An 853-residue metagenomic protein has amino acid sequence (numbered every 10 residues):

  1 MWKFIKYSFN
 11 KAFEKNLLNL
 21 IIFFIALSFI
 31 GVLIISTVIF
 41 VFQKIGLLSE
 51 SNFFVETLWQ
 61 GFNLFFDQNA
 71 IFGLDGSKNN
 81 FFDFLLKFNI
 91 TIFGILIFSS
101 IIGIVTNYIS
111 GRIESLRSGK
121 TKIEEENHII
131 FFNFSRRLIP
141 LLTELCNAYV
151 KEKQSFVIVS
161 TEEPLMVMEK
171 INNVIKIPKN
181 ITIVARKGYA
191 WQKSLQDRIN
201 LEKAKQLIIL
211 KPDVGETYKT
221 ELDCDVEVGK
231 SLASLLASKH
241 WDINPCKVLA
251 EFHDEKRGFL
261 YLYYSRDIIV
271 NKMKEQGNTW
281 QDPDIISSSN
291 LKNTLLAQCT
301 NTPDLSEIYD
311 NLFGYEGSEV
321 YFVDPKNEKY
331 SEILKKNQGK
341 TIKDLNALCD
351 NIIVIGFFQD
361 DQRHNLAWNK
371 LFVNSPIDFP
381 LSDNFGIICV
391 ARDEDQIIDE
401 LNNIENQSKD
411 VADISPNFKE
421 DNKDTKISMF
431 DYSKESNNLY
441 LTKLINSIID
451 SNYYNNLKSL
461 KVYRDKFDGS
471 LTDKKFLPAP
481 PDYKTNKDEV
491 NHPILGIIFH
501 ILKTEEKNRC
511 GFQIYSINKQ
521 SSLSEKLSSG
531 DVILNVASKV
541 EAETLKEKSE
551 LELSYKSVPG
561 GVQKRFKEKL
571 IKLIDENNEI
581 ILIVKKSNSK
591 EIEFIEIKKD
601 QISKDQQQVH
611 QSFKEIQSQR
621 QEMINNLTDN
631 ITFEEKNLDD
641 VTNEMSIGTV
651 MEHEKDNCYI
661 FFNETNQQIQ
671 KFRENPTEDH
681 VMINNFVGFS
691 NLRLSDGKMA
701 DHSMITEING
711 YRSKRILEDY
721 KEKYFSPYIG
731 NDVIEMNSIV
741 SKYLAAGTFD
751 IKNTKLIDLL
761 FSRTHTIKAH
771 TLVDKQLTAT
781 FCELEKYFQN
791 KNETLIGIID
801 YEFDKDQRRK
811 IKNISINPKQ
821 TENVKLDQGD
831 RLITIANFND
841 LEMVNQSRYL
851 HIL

Functional and structural regions predicted by a protein language model:
M1-W59, N63-K546, E550, S557-P559 (+3 more regions): Cytosolic regulatory regions of ion transport systems
